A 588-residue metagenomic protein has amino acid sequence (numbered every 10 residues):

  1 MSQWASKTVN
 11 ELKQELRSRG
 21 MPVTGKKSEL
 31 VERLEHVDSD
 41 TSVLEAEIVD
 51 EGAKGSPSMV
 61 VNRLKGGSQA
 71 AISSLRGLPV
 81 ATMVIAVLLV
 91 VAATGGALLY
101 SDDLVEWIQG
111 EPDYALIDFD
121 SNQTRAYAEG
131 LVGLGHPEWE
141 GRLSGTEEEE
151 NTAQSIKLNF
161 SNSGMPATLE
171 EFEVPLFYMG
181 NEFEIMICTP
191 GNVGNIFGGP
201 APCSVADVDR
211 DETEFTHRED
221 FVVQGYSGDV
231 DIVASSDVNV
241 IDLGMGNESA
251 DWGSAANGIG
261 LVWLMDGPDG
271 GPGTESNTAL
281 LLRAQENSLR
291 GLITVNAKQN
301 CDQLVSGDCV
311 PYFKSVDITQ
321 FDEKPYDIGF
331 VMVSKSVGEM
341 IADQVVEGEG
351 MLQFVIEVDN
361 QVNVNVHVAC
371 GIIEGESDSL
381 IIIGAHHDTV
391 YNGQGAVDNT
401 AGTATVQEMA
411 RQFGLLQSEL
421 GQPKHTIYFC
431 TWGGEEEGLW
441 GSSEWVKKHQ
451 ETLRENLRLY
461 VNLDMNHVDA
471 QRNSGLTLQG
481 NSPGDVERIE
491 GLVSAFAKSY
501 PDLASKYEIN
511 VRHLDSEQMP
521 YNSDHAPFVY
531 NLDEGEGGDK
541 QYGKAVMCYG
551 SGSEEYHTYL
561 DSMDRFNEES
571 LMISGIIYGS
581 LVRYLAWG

Functional and structural regions predicted by a protein language model:
M1-L44: Basic helix-extension-helix modules of the SAP/HeH family
W107-E148, F172, E182-E184, D388 (+3 more regions): N-terminal capping segment at the start of a domain
F119-E148, S155-G164, I259-E275, G291 (+3 more regions): Catalytic-core environment of secreted peptidases
E129, G133-I259, D266-P268: Noncatalytic luminal/extracellular "stalk/propeptide" segments of secretory-pathway proteins
T146-E147, D209-G329, Q394, D398 (+1 more regions): Extracellular/luminal Protease-associated
V222-W252, D317-A396, R411, L415-K424: Soluble metallo-hydrolase cores and metallopeptidase-like ectodomains found primarily in the secretory/periplasmic
D378, W432-C548, S553-E554: Metal-dependent peptidase/peptidase-like ectodomains
G552-G588: His/Asp/Glu-rich mid-to-C-terminal helical/loop segments that flank catalytic regions of hydrolases
